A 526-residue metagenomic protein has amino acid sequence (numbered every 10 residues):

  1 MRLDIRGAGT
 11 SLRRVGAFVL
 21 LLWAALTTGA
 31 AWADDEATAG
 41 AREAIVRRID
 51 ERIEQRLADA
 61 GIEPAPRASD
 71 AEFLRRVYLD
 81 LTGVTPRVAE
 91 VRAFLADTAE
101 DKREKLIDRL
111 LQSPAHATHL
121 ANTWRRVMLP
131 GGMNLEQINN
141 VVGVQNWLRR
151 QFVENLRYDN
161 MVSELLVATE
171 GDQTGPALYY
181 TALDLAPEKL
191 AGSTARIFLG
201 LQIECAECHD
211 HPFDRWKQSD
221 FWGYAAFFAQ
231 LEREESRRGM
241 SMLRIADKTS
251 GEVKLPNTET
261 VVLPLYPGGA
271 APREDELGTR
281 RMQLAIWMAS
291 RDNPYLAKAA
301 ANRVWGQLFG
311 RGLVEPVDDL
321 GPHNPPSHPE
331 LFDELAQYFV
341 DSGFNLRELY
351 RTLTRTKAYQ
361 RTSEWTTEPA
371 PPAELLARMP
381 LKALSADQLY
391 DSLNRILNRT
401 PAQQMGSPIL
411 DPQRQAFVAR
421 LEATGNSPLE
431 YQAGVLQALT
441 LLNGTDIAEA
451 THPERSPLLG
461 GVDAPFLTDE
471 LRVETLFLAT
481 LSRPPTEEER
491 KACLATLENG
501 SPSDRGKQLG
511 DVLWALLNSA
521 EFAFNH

Functional and structural regions predicted by a protein language model:
M1-L12: N-terminal secretory signal peptides that target proteins for export/translocation
G16-T27: Bacterial N-terminal signal peptides
A30-A33: Boundary at the C-terminal end of the N-terminal hydrophobic targeting segment
A44-A71, R75, P86-A115, L129-P401 (+4 more regions): Primarily short, surface-exposed interaction patches in extracytoplasmic proteins
E72-L81, Q437: Short, solvent-exposed alpha-helical surface patches in non-cytosolic proteins
H119-N122: Conserved AdoMet
N394-L397, Q404-N443, A448-H452: Long, His/Glu/Asp-enriched segments that create or flank divalent metal/ion-associated functional microenvironments
